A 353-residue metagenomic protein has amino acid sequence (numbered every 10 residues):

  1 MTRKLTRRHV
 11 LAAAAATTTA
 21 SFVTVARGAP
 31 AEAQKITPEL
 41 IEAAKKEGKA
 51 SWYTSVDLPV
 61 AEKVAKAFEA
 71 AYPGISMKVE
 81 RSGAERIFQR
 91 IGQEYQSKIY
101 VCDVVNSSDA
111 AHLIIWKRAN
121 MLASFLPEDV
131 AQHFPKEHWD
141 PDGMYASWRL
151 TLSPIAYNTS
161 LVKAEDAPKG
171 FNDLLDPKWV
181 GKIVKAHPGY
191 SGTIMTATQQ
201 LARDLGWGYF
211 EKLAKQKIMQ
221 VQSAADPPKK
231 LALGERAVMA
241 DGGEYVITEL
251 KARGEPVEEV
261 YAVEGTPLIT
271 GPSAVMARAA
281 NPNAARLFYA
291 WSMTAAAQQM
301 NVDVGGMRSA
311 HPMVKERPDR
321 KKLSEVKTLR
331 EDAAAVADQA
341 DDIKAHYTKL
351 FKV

Functional and structural regions predicted by a protein language model:
M1-T17: N-terminal secretory signal peptides and thylakoid transit peptides that target proteins across membranes
K35-G74, I155: Short, polar/charged alpha-helical segment
Y53-A65, M77-Y95, Y100-P228, A232-E235: Extracytoplasmic ligand-binding site segments that recognize negatively charged/polar headgroups
A111-I115, A237-P256: A ligand-binding cleft/hinge motif common to bilobed small-molecule-binding domains
L150-L152, E211-A214, Q220-V221, R253-A277: Periplasmic-binding protein-like
A156-L161, T198-Q199, I269-N281, M300-N301: A bilobed periplasmic-binding-protein/Venus flytrap-type ligand-binding module shared by bacterial periplasmic
W179-G189, S292-E316: Periplasmic-binding protein-like
E316-V353: Extracellular/periplasmic bilobal clamshell ligand-binding domains
